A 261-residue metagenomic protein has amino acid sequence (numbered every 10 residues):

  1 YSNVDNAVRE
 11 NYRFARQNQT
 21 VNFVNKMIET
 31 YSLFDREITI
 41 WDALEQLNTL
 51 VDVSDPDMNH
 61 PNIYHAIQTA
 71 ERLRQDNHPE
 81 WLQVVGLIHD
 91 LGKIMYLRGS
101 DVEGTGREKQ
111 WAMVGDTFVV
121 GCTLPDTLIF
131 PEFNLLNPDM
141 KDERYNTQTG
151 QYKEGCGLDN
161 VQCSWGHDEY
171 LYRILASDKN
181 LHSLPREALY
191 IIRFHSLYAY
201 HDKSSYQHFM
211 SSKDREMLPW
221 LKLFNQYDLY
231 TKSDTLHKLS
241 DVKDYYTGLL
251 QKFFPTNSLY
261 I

Functional and structural regions predicted by a protein language model:
Y1-I38, D42, T49, I261: Non-catalytic interface/linker regions that flank or bridge core catalytic/transmembrane domains
D5, R16, M27, D35 (+5 more regions): Generic alpha-helical secondary structure signal
V24, E37-L44, P185, D214-M217 (+1 more regions): Alpha-helix initiation and N-capping motif
I28-Y64, G150-L158: Active-site flanking loop/helix segments enriched in acidic
L50-V53, Y227-Y230, K252, T256: Surface-exposed polar/charged interaction patches
M58-S240: Divalent metal-dependent catalytic cores for phosphoryl transfer on phosphate-bearing substrates
D241-I261: C-terminal helix/juxtamembrane-tail motif
